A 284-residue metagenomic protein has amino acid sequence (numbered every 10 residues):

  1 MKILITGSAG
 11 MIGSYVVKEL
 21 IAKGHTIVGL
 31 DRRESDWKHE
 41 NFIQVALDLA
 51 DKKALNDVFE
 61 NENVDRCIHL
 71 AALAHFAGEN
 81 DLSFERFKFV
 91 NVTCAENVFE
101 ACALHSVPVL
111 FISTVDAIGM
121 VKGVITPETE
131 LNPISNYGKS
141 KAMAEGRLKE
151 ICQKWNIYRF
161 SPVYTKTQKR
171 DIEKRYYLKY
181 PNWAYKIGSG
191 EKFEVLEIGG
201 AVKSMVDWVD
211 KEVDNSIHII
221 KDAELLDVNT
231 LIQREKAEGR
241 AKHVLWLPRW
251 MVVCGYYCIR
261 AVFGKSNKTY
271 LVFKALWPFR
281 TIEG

Functional and structural regions predicted by a protein language model:
I3-K23: N-terminal Rossmann NAD(P)H-binding glycine-rich loop of SDR-like oxidoreductase domains
E40-D51: Rossmann-fold cofactor-recognition segment
L49-V90, A101-L104: NAD(P)H-binding glycine-rich loop region in Rossmannoid oxidoreductase-like domains and their noncatalytic homologs
A50, R66, R86-N97, S135 (+2 more regions): Glycine-rich NAD(P)-binding loop of the Rossmann-fold in SDR/ketoreductase-type enzymes
E96-N136: Conserved Rossmann-fold NAD(P)-dependent oxidoreductase catalytic core, especially the SDR/UDP-sugar
M120, N132-N156: Active-site Tyr-X1-5-Lys
K154-G200, D207: NAD(P)-dependent short-chain dehydrogenase/reductase
S204-S266: Mid/C-terminal beta-alpha module of Rossmann-like enzyme folds, strongest in SDR-family dehydrogenases/epimerases
